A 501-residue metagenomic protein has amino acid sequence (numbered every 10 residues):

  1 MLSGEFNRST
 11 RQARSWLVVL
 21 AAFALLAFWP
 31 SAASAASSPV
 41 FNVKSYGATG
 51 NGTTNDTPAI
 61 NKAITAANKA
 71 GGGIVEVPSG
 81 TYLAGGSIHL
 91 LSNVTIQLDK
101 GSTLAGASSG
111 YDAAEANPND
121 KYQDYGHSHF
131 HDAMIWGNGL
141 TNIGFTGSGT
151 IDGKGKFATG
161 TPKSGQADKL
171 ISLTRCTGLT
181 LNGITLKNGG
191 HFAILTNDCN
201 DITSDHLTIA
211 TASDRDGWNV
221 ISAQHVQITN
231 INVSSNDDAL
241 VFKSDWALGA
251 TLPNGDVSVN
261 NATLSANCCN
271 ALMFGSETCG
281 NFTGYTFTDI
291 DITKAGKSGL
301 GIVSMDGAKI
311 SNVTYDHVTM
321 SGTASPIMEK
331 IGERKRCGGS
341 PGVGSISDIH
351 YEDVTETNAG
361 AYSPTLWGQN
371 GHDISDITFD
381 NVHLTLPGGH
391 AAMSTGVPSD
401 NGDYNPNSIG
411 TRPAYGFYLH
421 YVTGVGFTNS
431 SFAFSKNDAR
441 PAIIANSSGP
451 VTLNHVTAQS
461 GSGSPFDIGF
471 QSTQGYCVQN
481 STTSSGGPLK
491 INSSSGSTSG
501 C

Functional and structural regions predicted by a protein language model:
M1-Q12: N-terminal secretory signal peptides that target proteins for export/translocation
A13-W16, V43: Non-transmembrane elongated oligomeric "stalk/shaft" segments that connect baseplates/barrels to distal
V18-F28: Bacterial N-terminal signal peptides
A35-C501: Extracellular/periplasmic carbohydrate-active domains that bind, remodel, or depolymerize complex polysaccharides
